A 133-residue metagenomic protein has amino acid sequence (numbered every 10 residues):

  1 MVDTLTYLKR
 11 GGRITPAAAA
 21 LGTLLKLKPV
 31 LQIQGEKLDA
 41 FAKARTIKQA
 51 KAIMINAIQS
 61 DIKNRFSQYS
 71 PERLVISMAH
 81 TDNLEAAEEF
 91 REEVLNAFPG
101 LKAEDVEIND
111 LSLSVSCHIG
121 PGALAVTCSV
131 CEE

Functional and structural regions predicted by a protein language model:
M1-I119, A123, T127-E133: Mixed-charge interfacial surface used for oligomerization/domain docking and macromolecular partner engagement
